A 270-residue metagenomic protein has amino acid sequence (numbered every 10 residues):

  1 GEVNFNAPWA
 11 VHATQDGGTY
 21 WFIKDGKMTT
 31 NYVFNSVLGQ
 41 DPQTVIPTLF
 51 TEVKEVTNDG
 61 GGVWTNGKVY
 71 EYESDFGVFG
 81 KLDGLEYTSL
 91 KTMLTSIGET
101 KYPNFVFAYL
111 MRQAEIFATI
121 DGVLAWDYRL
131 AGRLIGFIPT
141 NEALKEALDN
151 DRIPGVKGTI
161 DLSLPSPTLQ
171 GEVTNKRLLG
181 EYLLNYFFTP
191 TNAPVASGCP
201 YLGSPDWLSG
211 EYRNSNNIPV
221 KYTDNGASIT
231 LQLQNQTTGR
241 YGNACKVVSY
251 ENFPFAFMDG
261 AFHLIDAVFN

Functional and structural regions predicted by a protein language model:
G1-N270: Mature, structured domains of secreted/extracytosolic soluble proteins
